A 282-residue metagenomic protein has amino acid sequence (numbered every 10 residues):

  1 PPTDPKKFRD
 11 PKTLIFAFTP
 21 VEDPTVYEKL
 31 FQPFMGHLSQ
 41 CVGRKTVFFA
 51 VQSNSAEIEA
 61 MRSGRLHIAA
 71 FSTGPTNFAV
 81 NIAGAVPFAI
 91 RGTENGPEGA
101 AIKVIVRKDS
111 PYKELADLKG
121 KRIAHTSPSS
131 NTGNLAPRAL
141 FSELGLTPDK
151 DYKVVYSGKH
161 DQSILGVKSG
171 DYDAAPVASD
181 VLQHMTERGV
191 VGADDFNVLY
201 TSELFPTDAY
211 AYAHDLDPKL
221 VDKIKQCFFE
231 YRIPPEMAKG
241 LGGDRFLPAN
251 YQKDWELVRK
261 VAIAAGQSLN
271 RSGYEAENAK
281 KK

Functional and structural regions predicted by a protein language model:
P1-F18, E22-P33, F205, A211-K282: An extracytoplasmic/periplasmic, membrane-proximal ligand-sensing/linker region
P2-N77: Extracytoplasmic small-molecule ligand-binding "clamshell" domains of the periplasmic binding protein/Venus flytrap
K12-P20, A116-G133: Short loop->beta-strand "edge-of-pocket" segments that line small-molecule binding or catalytic clefts across diverse
V21-P24, T93, I105-Y112, T126-G133: Short coil/turn segments
Q40-A50, S142-S157, G192-D195, R271 (+1 more regions): A local structural motif
S55-A69, I82, A100, A116 (+1 more regions): Short helices/loops that flank or line small-molecule/ion binding pockets
A89-E114, A211: Hydrophobic/proline-rich hinge and linker segments of small-molecule sensing/allosteric domains, predominantly
S110, K121-K219: Pocket-lining segment of extracytoplasmic ligand-binding domains
